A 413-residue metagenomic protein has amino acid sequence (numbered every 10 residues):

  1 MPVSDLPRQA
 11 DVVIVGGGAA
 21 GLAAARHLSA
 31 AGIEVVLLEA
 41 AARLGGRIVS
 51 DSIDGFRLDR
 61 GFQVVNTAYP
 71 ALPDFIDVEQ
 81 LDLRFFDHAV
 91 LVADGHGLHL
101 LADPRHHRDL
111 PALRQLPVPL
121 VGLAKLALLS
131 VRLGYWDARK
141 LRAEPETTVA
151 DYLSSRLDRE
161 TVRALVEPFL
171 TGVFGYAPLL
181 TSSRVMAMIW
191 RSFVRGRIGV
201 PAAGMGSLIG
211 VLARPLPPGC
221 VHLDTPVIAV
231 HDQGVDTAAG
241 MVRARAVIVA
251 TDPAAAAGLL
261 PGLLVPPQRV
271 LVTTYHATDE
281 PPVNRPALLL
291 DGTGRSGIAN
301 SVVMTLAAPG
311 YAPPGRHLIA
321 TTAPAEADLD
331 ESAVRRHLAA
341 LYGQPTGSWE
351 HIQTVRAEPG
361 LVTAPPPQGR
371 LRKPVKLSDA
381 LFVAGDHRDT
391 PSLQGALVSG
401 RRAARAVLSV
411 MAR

Functional and structural regions predicted by a protein language model:
P2, L6-P7, I228-S332, R336 (+1 more regions): Mid-domain catalytic core of redox enzymes that form a hydrophobic substrate pocket/lid adjacent to a catalytic redox
P2-D5, P309-R413: Conserved flavin/dinucleotide-binding core of flavoenzymes
A10-L37: N-terminal Rossmann-like FAD-binding beta1-loop-alpha1 element of flavoenzymes
S29-I53: Glycine-rich FAD pyrophosphate-binding loop
D51-D74: N-terminal glycine-rich dinucleotide-binding loop that anchors FAD/FMN and/or NAD(P) in oxidoreductases
Q63-P70, L141-V149, L157, R191-A213 (+1 more regions): Short beta-strand to alpha-helix junction loop
Y69-D77, D82-L179, V194-R195: Mobile amphipathic helical/loop "lid" adjacent to a hydrophobic cofactor/ligand pocket
A187-A238, V242-R245: Helical element adjacent to the flavin cofactor pocket in flavoenzyme catalytic cores
